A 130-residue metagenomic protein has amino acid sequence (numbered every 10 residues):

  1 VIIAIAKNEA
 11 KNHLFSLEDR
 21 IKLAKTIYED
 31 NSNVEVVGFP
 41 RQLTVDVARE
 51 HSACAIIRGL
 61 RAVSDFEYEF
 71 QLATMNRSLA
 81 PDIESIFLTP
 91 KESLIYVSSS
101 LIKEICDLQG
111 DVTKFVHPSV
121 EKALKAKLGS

Functional and structural regions predicted by a protein language model:
V1-S130: Nucleotidyltransferase catalytic core that binds NTPs
